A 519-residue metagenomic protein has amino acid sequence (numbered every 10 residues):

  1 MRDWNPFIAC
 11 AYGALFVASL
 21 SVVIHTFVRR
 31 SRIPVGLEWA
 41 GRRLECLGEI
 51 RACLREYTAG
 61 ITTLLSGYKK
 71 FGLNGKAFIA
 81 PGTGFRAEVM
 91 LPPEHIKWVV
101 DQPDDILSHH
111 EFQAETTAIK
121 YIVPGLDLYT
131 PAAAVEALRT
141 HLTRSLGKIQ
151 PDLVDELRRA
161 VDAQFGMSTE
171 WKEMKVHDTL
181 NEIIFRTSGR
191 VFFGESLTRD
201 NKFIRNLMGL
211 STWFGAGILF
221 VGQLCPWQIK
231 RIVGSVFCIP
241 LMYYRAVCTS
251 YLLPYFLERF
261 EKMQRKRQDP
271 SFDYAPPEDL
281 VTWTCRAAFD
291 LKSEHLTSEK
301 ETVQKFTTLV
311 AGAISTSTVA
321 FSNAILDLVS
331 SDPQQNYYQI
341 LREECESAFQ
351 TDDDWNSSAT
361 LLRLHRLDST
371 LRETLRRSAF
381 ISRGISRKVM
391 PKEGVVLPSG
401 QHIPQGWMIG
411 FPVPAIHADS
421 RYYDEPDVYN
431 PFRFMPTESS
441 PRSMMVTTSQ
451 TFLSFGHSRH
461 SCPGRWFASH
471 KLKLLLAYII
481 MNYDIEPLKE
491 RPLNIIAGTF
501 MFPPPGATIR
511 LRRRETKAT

Functional and structural regions predicted by a protein language model:
R2-T130, T451: N-terminal membrane-proximal hinge/A-helix region immediately C-terminal to the signal-anchor transmembrane segment
R2-V17, G82-R86, K148, D152 (+4 more regions): Cytochrome P450
E56-K69, S347-Q401, S420: Conserved cytochrome P450 K-helix E-x-x-R motif and the immediately C-terminal K′/meander segment
G209-K292: Cytochrome P450 catalytic core segment centered on helix I
L252, V281-E346, T374, G464 (+1 more regions): Central I-helix of cytochrome P450 enzymes
F411-S443: Conserved cytochrome P450 K-helix/beta-meander segment immediately N-terminal to the heme-binding cysteine loop
M435-K473, A497: Cytochrome P450 heme-thiolate "Cys pocket" and heme-binding signature region
T448, R465-F502: Cytochrome P450 heme-binding "Cys pocket" and the immediately downstream C-terminal segment
